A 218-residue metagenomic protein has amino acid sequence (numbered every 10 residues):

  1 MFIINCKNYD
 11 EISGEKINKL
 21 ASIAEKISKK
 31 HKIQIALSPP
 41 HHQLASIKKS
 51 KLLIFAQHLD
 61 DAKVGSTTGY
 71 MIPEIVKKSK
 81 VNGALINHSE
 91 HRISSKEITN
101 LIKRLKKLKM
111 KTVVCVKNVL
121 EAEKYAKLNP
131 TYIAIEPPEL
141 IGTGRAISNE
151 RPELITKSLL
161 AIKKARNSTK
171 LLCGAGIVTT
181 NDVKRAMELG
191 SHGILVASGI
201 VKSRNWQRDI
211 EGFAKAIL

Functional and structural regions predicted by a protein language model:
M1-M71, T112, L120-P130, V201: Conserved N-terminal beta1-alpha1 strand-loop-helix module at the mouth
C6, P39, L172-I177, V196-I200: Glycine-rich beta-strand-to-loop/alpha-helix junction loops that act as flexible
K7, G83-S94, I133-R145, L189-D209: Glycine-rich phosphate-binding active-site loops on the catalytic face of alpha/beta enzymes
K30, S79, L108, L128 (+1 more regions): Structural motif
S50-L105: Glycine/small-residue-rich loop that forms an oxyanion/phosphate-binding "nest" at active or ligand-binding sites
L85-A161: Conserved anion-binding
L101, L105, I147-E153, I200-L218: C-terminal helical cap(s) of enzyme catalytic domains, especially alpha/beta-barrels
K117-N129, C173, I177-I194: Catalytic cores of alpha/beta
